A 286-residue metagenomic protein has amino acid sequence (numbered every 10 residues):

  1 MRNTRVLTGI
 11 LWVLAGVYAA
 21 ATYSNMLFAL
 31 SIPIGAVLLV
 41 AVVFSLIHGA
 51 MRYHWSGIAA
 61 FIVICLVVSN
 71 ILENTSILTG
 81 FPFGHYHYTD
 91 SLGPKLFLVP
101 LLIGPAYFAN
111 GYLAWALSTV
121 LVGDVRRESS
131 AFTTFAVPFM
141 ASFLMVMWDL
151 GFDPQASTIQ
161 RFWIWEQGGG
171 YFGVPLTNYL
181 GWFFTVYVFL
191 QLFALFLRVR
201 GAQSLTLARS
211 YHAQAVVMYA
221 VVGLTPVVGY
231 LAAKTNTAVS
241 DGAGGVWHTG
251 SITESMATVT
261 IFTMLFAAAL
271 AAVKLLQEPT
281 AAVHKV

Functional and structural regions predicted by a protein language model:
M1-V286: Aromatic-rich, lipid-facing transmembrane alpha helices and their immediate juxtamembrane interface loops in integral
